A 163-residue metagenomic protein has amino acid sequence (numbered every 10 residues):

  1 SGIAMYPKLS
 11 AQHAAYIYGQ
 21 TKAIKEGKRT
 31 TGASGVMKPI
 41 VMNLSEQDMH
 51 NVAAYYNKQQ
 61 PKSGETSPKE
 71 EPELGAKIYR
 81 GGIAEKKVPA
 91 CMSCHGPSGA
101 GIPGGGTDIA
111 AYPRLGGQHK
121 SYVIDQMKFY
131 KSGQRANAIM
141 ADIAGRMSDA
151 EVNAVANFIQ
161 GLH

Functional and structural regions predicted by a protein language model:
S1, V52, V88-G99, V155: The canonical Cys-X-X-Cys-His
S1-G2, A33, E71, K87 (+2 more regions): N-terminal alpha-helical segment
S1-T30, K38-N43, G96-F129, A141 (+1 more regions): Gly/Gly-Pro-rich "capping" loops immediately C-terminal to redox-active cysteine motifs in periplasmic/lumenal
G2-M5, N57-E85: Electrostatic cytochrome c docking/interface patches
I24, Y55-Y56, Y79, Y130 (+1 more regions): Conserved hydrophobic/aromatic "anchor" residues that stabilize well-ordered secondary structure elements
G27, K58-K62, G81-G82, P97 (+2 more regions): Generic structural signal for alpha-helix termini and adjacent loop/cap motifs
G32-I40, E65-E71, P89, I139-I143: Short, tandemly repeated low-complexity microdomains enriched for cysteine and small residues
M42-G64, L74, Q126, R135 (+1 more regions): C-terminal capping alpha-helices of c-type cytochrome domains
